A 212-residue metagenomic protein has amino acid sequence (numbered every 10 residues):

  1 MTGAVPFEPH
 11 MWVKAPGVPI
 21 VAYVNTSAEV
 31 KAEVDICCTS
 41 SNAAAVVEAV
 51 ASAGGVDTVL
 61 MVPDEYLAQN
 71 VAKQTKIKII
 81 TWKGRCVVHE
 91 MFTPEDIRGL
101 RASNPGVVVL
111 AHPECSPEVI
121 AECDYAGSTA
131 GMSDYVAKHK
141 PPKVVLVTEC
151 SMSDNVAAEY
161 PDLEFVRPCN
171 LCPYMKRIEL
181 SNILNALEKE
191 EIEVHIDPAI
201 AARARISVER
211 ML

Functional and structural regions predicted by a protein language model:
M1-L212: The feature marks the mature, well-folded catalytic cores of soluble enzymes
